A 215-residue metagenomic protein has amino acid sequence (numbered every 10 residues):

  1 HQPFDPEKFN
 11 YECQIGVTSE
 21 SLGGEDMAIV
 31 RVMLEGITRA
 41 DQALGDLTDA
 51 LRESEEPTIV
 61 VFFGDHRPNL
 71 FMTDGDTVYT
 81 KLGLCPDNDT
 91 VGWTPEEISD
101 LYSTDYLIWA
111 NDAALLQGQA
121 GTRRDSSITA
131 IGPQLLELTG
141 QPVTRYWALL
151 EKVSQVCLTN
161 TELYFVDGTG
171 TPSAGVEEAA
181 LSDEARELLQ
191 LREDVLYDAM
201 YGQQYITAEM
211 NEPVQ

Functional and structural regions predicted by a protein language model:
H1-Q215: Solvent-exposed soluble domains appended to multi-pass membrane proteins
